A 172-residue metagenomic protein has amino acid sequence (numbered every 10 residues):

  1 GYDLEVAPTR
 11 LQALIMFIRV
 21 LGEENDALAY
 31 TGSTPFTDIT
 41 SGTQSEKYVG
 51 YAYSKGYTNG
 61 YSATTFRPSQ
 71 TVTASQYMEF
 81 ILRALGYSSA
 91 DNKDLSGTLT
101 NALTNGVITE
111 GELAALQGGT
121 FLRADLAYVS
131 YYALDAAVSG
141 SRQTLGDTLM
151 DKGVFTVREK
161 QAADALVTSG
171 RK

Functional and structural regions predicted by a protein language model:
G1-L14, I18-E46, K55-S75, I81-T120 (+1 more regions): Feature responds to low-complexity, polar/acidic, surface-exposed segments characteristic of secreted/exported proteins
A124, Y128-V129: Surface-exposed binding/hinge segments that line and control ligand-binding clefts or catalytic entry sites
